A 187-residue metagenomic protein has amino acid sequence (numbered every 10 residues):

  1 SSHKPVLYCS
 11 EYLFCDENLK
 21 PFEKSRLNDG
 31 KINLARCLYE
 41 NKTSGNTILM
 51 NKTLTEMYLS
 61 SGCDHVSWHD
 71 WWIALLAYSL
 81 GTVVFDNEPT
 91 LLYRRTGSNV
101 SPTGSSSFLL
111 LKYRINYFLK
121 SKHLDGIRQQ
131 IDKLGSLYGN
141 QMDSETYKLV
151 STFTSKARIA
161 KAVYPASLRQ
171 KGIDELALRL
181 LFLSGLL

Functional and structural regions predicted by a protein language model:
S1-F22: Conserved donor NDP-sugar-binding/catalytic core segment of glycosyltransferases
S1-H3, S60, S79, S136: Secondary-structure boundary motif
S2-H3, K31-N33, T103-S106: Poly-acidic low-complexity segments
S10, K24-S101: Conserved nucleotide-sugar donor-binding catalytic segment
L19, T47, K52, R128-I131: Hydrophobic faces of stable alpha-helices that mediate helix-helix packing
F22-S25, S107-F108: Short, glycine/charged-enriched secondary-structure capping and boundary segments
H65-V66, W72, R94-L187: C-terminal subregions of glycosyltransferases and related glycan-biosynthesis enzymes
